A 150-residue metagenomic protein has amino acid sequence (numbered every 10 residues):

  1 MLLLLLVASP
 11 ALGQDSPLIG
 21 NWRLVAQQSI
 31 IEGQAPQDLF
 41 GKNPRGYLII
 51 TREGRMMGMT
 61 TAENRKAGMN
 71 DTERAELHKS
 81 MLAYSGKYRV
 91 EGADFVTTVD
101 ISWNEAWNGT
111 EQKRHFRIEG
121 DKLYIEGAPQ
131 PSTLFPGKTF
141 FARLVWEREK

Functional and structural regions predicted by a protein language model:
M1-S9: Bacterial N-terminal signal peptides
S9-A83, K87-K150: Lipid interaction determinants
